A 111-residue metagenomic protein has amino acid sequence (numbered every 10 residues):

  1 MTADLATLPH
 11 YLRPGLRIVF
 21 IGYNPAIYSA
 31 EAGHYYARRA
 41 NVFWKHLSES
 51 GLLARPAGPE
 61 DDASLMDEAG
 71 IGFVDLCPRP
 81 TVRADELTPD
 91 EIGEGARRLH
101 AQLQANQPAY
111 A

Functional and structural regions predicted by a protein language model:
M1-Y110: A polyanion-binding, active-site-adjacent surface
